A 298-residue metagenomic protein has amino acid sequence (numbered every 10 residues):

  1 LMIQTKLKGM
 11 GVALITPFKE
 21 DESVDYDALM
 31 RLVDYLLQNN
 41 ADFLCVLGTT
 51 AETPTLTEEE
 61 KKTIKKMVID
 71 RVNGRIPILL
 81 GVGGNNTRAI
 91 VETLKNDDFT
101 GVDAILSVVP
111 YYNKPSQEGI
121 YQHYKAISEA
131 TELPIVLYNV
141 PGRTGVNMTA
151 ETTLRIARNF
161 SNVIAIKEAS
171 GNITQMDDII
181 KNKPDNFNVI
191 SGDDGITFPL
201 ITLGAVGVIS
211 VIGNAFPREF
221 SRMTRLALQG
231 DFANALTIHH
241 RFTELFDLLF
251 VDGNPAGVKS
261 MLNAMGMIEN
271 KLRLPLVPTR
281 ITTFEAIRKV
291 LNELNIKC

Functional and structural regions predicted by a protein language model:
I3-G145, R155: Active-site beta->alpha loop and helix N-cap motifs at the rims of alpha/beta catalytic domains
K6-P17, Y35, N39-A41, T50 (+2 more regions): C-terminal alpha-helical cap/extension of soluble enzyme domains
E20, Y26, E58, A150 (+2 more regions): Alpha-helix N-capping/helix-start residues
E22, I166, I287: Residue-level signature of catalytic and energy-coupling elements of molecular machines, predominantly ATP/GTP-dependent
L29, K61, K65, I90 (+7 more regions): A general structural signal for well-ordered alpha-helical segments in protein cores
L56-E59, E92, Q117-I120, M148-A150 (+3 more regions): Short secondary-structure transition/capping segments
E129-A130, R143-F250: Catalytic alpha/beta core domains of metabolic enzymes, predominantly
N139-V140, N162-V163, R273-L274: Glycine-rich phosphate-binding "P-loop"
